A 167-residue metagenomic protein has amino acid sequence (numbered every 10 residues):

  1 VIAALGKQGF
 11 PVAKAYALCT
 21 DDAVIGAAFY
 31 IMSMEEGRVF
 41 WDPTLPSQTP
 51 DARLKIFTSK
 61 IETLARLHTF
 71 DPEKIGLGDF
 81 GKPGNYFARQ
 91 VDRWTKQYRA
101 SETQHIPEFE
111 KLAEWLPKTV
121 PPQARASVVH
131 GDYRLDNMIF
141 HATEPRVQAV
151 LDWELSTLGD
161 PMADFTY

Functional and structural regions predicted by a protein language model:
V1-V128, H141-E144: ATP-binding pocket architecture of kinase catalytic cores
S127-V128, R134, F140-Y167: Active-site Asp-x-Gly
